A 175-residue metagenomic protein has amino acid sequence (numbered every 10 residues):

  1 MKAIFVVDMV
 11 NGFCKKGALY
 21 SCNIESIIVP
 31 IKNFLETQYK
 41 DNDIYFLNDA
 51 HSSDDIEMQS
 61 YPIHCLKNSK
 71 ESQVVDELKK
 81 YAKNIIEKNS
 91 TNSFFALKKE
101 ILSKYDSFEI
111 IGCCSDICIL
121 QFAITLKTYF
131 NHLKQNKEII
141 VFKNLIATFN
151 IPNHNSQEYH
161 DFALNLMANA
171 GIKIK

Functional and structural regions predicted by a protein language model:
A3, G12, P30, P62-K175: Active-site-adjacent betaalpha module
A3-I4, G17-A50: A short alpha/beta connector and helix-capping loop motif
V7, L47, F142: The conserved SAM/SAH-binding core of class I Rossmann-like methyltransferase domains, concentrating on the hydrophobic
M9, A50, L145: Active-site metal-binding loops of divalent metal-dependent hydrolases
M9-K16: Short acidic, Gly/Ser-rich segments with clustered Asp/Glu that frequently serve as metal-coordination loops in enzyme
H51-S53, S115: Solvent-exposed loop/turn segments at secondary-structure junctions within structured extracellular/periplasmic domains
D55-Q59: Metal-dependent catalytic neighborhoods of phosphoester/phosphodiester hydrolases
